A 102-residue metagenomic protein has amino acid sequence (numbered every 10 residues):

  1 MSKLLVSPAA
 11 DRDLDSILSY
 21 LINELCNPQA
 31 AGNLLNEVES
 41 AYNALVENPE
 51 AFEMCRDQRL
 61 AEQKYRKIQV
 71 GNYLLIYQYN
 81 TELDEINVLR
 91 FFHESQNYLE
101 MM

Functional and structural regions predicted by a protein language model:
M1-R59: Basic, Lys/Arg-enriched alpha-helical interface segments
L25, V70-L74, Q78-M102: Enriched for short, Lys/Arg-rich terminal
N48, K64, E94, Y98: Glycine-rich, flexible loop/turn motifs
A51-T81: Basic/aromatic recognition patch in beta-strand/loop cores that engages polyanionic ligands
